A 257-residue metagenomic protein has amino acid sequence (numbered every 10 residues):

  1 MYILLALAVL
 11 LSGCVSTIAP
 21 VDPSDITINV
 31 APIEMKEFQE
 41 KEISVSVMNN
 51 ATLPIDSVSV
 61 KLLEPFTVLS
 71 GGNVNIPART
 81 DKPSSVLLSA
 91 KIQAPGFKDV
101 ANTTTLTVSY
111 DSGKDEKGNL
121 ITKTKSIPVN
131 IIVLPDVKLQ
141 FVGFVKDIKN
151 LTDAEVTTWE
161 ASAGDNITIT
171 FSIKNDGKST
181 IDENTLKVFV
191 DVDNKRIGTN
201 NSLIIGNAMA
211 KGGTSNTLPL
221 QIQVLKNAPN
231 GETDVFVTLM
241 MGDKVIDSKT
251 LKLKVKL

Functional and structural regions predicted by a protein language model:
M1-D22, V45, V60, F171: Secretory targeting signatures
C14-D25, P128-N150: Proline/serine/threonine-rich low-complexity linkers at boundaries of modular beta-sandwich domains
I26, L62-N75, D191-I205: Short beta-strand and strand-turn-strand segments in soluble, beta-rich domains
N29-M35, K146, D153-A161, N207: Short beta-strand segments of immunoglobulin-like
M35-E37, N75-V86, A163, I205-N216 (+1 more regions): Short proline/glycine- and polar residue-rich coil/turn motifs
E37-T52, A163-G177: Short beta-strand elements of extracellular/lumenal beta-sandwich folds
T52-S57, A101, A161, K178-E183 (+1 more regions): Short acidic/proline- and small/hydrophobic-mixed sequence motifs that coincide with surface turns and coil-to-beta
P77, K91-D99, Q223-P229, K256: Short, surface-exposed loop/turn segments at beta-strand-coil junctions that are enriched for proline with nearby
